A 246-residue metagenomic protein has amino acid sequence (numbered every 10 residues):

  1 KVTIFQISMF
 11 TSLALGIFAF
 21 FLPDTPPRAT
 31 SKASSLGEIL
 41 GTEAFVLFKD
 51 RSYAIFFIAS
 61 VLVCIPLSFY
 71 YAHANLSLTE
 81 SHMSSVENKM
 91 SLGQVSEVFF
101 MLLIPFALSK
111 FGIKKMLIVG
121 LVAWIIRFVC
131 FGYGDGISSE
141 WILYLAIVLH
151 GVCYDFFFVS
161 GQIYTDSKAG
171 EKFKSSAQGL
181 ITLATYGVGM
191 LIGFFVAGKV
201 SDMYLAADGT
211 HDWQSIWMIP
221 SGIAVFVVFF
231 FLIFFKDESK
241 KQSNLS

Functional and structural regions predicted by a protein language model:
K1-F10, K199-A224: A membrane-interface helix-boundary motif in multi-pass transporters
T3-Q6, T79-V98, W141-I142, G179 (+1 more regions): Loop-to-transmembrane helix entry
A14-P23, I216-S246: Multi-pass alpha-helical transporter architecture, strongest for 12-TM Major Facilitator/SLC carriers used
P23-F57: Juxtamembrane intracellular "pre-TM" segments in multi-pass secondary transporters
S52-A59, C64-K89, F158: Helix-loop boundary and gating motifs at the non-cytosolic
F100-I113, S201-D202: Helix-to-loop junctions at the C-terminal end of transmembrane segments in multipass secondary transporters
A123-G136: C-terminal ends and interior cores of transmembrane alpha-helices in multi-pass membrane transporters/permeases
F156-G170: Intracellular juxtamembrane helix-capping segments at the cytosolic ends of symmetry-related transmembrane helices
